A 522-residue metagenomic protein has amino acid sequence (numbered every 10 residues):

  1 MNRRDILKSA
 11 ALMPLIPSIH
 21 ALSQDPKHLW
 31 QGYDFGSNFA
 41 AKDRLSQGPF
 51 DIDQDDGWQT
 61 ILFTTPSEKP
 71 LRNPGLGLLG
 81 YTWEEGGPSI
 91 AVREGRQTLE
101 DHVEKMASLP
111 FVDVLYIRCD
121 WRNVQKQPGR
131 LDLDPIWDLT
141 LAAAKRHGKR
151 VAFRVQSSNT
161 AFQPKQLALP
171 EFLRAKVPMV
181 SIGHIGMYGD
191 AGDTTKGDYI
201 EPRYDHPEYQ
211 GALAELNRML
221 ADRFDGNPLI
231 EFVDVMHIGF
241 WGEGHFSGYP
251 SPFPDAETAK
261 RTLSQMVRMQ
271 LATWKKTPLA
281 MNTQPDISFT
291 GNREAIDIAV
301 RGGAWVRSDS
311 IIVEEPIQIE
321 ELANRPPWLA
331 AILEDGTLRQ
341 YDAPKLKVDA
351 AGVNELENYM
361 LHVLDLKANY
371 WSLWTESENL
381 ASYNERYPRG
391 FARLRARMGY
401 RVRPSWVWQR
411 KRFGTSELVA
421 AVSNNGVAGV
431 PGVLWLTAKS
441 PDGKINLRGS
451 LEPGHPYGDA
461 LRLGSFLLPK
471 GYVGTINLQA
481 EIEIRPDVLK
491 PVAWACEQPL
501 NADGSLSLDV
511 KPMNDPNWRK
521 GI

Functional and structural regions predicted by a protein language model:
D5-S23: N-terminal export signals
P26-V114, P135-L139, A143, D225 (+5 more regions): Non-catalytic accessory regions flanking glycosidase/transglycosidase catalytic cores in CAZymes
D34-D101, F111-D113, K145-K149, E231-E243 (+1 more regions): Catalytic-core regions of glycoside hydrolase
L109, I117-G183: Aromatic-lined substrate-binding rim segments of carbohydrate-active enzymes
W121-L131, G197-G211, P252-E257: The substrate-binding groove and active-site-proximal loops of carbohydrate-active enzymes, especially glycoside
T140-K145, D198-F232, T262, M266: An active-site-proximal structural segment forming one wall of the substrate-binding cleft that immediately precedes
N159-M219: Active-site-adjacent "subsite" loops/lids of carbohydrate-active enzymes
A396-I522: Extracellular/luminal regions of secreted and cell-surface proteins that mediate adhesion/ECM remodeling
